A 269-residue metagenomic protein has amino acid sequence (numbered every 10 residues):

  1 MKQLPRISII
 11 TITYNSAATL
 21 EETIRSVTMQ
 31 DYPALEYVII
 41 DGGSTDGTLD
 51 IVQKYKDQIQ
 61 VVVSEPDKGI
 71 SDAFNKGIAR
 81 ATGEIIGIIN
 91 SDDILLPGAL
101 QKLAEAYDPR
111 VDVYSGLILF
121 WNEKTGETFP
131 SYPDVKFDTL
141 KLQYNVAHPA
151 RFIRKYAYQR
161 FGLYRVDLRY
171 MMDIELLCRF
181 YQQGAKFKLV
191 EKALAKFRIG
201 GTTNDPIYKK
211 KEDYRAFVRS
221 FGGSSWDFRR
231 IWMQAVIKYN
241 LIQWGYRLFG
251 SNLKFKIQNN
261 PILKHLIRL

Functional and structural regions predicted by a protein language model:
M1-M29: N-proximal low-complexity "stem/linker" segments adjacent to membrane-targeting elements
P5-S8, E36, E175: Cell-envelope/extracellular polymer assembly enzymes that use nucleotide-activated donors
R25, A34-G43, V63-S64: Short beta-strand/loop segment that forms part of the nucleotide-sugar
P33, D41-D50, N90-D93: A conserved acidic beta->alpha catalytic loop
V63-A81: Glycine-rich, basic loop-to-helix element that forms the pyrophosphate-binding segment of sugar-nucleotide handling
I86: Short aromatic/hydrophobic "clamp" motif used to bind/position activated sugar donors
I94, G98-T128: Conserved donor NDP-sugar-binding/catalytic core segment of glycosyltransferases
Y132-A216: Conserved nucleotide-sugar donor-binding catalytic segment
